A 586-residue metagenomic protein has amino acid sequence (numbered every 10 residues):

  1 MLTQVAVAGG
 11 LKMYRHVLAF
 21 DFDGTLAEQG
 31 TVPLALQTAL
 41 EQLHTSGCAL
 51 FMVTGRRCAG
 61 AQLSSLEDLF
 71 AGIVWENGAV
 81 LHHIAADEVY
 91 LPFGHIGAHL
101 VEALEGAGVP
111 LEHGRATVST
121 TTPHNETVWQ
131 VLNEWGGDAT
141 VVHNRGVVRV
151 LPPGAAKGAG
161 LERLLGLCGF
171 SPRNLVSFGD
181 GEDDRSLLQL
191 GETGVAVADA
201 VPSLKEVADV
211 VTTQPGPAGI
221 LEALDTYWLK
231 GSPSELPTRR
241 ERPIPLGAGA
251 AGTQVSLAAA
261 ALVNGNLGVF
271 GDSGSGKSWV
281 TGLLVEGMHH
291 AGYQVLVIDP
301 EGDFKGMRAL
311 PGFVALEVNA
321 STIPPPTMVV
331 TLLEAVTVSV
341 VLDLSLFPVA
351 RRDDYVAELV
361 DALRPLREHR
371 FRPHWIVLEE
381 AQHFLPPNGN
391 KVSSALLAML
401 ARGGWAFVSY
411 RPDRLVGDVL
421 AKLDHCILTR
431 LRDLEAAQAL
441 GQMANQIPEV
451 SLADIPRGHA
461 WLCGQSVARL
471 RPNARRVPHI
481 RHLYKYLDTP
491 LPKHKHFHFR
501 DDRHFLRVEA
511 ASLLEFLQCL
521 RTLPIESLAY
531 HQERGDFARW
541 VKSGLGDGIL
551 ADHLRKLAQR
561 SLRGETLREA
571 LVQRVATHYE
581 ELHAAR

Functional and structural regions predicted by a protein language model:
G9, M13-R15, P33, G158-R240: Mg2+-dependent phosphoryl-transfer enzymes with acidic/Ser/Thr/Gly-rich catalytic loops
F22, P300, E379-E380: Walker B catalytic acidic pair
Q29-G114: Active-site phosphate-binding/coordination module
L50, I73, G194-A196, V211 (+2 more regions): Short, well-ordered beta-strand core segments
G97-G191, D199: Conserved acidic, metal-coordinating active-site core of Asp-based, Mg2+-dependent phosphoryl-transfer enzymes
R240-W375, F384-A406, Y410-R414, V419-K422: P-loop NTPase catalytic phosphate-binding loop
L400-G404, R411-V467: Conserved ATP-driven motor cores of ASCE-family P-loop NTPases powering translocation/secretion/packaging/pilus
V450-R586: Terminal, compositionally biased segments used for targeting/anchoring and flexible tails
